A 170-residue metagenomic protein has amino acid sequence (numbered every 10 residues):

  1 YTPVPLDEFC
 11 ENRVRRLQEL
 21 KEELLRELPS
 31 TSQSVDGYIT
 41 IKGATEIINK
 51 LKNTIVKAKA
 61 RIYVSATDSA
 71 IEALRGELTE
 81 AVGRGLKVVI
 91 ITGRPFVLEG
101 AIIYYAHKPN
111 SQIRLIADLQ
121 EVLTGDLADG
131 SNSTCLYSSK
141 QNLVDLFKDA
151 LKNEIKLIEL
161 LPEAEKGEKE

Functional and structural regions predicted by a protein language model:
Y1-V4: Minor-groove-contacting beta-hairpin "wing" of winged helix-turn-helix DNA-binding domains
L6-E8: Contiguous mid-protein beta-loop-alpha structural module that forms a pocket-lining wall or clamp of enzyme active
C10-E80: PLD-like (HKD) phosphodiesterase/transphosphatidyltransferase domain
A70-E170: C-terminal regulatory/effector modules of DNA-binding transcriptional regulators
